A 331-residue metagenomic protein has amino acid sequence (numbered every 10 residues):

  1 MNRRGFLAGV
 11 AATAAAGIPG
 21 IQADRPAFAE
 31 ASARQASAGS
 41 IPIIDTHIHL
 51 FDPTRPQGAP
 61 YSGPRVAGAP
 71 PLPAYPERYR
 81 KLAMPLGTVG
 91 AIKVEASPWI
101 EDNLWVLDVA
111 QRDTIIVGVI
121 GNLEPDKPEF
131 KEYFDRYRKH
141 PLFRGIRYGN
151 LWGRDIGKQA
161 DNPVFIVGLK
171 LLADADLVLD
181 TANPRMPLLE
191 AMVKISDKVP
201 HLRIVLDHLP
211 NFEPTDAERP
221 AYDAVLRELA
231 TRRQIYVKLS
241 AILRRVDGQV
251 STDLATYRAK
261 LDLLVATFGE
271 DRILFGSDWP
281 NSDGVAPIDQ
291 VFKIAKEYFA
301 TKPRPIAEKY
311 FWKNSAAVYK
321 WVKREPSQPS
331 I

Functional and structural regions predicted by a protein language model:
R3-I21, Q35-S37, I41-T46, P64-G90 (+3 more regions): Mid-to-C-terminal alpha-helical segments outside catalytic/metal-binding sites
A29-A33: Boundary at the C-terminal end of the N-terminal hydrophobic targeting segment
A36-A175, P187, A255, I294-A295: Mid-domain alpha/beta scaffold segments of enzyme catalytic cores
I48, A96, L209, D278-W279: Active-site metal-binding loops of divalent metal-dependent hydrolases
T54-A59, E132-Y133, Q159, A217-R219 (+3 more regions): Short aromatic-enriched loop/helix-cap "lid" or pocket-rim segments at secondary-structure transitions that line
M84, Q111, K139, D197 (+3 more regions): Solvent-exposed polar/charged
P98-W99, D126-K127, G153-G157, F212-T215 (+2 more regions): Short, small-residue-enriched loops and turns at beta-alpha junctions that line or gate enzyme active sites
K158-L274, P303, K323-P329: Catalytic pocket-lining loop regions of alpha/beta-barrel enzymes, especially the amidohydrolase/enolase/GH5 lineages
